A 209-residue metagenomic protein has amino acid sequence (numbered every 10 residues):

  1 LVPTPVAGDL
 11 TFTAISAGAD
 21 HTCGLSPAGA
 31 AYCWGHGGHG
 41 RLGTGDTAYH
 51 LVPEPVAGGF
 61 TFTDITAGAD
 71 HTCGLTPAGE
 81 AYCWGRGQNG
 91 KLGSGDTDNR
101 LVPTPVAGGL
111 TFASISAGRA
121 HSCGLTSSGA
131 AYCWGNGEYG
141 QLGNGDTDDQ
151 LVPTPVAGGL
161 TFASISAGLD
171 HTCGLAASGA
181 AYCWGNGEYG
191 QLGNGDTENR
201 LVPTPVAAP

Functional and structural regions predicted by a protein language model:
L1-I15, R200-P209: Low-complexity/repetitive intrinsically disordered segments
L1-V2, L25, W34-V52, L75 (+3 more regions): Short glycine/serine- and acidic-residue-enriched loop/turn motifs that recur at repeat junctions
D9-F12, A48, G59-F62, D98-N99 (+4 more regions): Short coil/turn segments at the loop-to-beta-strand junctions that recur within blades of beta-propeller repeat folds
T11-A14, P27-A30, T61-D64, P77-E80 (+4 more regions): Tandem repeat domain/solenoid detector
D20, G29, A69-D70, G79 (+4 more regions): Short coil/turn segments that connect the beta-strands within blades of beta-propeller domains
H21-G24, C33, H71-G74, C83 (+4 more regions): Conserved core positions of repeat-based scaffolds
